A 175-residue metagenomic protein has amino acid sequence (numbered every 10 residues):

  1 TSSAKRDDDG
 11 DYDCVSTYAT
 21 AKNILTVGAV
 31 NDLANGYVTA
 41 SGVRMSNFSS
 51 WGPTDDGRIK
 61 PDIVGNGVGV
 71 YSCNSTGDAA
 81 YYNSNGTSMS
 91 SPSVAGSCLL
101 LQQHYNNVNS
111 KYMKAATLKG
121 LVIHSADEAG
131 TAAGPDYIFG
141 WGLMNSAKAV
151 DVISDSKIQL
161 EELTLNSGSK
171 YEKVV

Functional and structural regions predicted by a protein language model:
S2-A34: Hydrophobic, small-residue-rich alpha-helical packing segments that form membrane-like cores
D9, D13, K22, V43 (+6 more regions): Conserved active-site and cofactor/substrate-binding residues in soluble primary-metabolism enzymes
D13-V15, S50-G52, K60, A132-A133 (+1 more regions): Generic recognition of flexible, low-complexity loop/linker segments
T17, G67-A132: Hydrolase catalytic cores
T20-I24, V30-L33, P53-K60, H104-L118 (+1 more regions): Subtilisin-like serine protease catalytic core
V27, I63, V122: Conserved hydrophobic/aromatic pocket- or pore-lining residues that grip, position, or stack substrates in active sites
V30-S41, S49-P92: Catalytic-core environment of secreted peptidases
Q103-V175: C-terminal subdomain of the subtilisin-like protease fold in secreted/lumenal serine endopeptidases
